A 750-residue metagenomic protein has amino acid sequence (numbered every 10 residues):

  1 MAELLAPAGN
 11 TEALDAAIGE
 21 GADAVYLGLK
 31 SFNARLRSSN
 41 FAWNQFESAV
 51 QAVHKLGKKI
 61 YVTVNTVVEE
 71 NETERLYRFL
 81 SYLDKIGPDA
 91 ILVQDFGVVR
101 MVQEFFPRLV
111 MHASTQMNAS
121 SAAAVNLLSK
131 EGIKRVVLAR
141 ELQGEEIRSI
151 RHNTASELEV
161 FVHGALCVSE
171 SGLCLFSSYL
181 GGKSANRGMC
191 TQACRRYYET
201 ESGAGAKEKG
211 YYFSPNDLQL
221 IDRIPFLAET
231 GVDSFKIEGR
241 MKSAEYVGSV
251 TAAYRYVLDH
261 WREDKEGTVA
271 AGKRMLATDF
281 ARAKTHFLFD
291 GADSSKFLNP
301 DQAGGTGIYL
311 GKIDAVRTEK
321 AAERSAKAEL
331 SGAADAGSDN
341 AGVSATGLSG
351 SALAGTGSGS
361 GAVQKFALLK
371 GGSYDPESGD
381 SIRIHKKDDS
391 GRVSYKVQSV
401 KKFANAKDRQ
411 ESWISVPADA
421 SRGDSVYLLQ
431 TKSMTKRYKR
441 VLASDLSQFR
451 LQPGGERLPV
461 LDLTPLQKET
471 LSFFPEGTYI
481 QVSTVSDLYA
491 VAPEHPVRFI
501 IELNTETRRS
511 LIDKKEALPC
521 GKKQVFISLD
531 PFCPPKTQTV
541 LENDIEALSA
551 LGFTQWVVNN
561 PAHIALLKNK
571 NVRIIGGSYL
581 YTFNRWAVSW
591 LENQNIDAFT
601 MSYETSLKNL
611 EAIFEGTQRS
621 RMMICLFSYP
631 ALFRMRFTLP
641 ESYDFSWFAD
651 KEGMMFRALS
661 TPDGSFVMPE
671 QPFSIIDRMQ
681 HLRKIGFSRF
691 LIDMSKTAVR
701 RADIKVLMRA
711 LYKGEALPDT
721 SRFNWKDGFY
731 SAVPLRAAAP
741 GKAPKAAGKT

Functional and structural regions predicted by a protein language model:
M1-A119, V137-E141, E146-K236, M241-G332 (+3 more regions): Active-site pocket-lining/capping segments in soluble small-molecule metabolic enzymes
A122-A123: Conserved nucleotide-cofactor-binding alpha/beta core module
G132-K134: Long, basic N-terminal domains or extensions that often function in RNA/ssDNA interaction or organelle/cellular
